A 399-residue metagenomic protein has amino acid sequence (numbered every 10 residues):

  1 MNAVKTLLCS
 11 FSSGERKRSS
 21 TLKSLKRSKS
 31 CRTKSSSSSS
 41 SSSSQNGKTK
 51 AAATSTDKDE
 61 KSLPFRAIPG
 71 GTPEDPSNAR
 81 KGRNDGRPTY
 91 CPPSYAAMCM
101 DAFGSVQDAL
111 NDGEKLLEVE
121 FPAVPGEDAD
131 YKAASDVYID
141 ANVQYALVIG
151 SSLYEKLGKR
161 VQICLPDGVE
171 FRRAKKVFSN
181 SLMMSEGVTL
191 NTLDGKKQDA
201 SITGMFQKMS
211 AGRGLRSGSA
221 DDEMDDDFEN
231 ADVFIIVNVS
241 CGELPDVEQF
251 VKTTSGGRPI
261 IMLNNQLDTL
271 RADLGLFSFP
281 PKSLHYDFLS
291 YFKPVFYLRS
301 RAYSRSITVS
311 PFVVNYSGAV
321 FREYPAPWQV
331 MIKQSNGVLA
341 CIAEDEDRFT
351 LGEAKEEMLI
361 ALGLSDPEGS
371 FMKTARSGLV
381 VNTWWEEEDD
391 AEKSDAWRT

Functional and structural regions predicted by a protein language model:
M1-S38, S42-G47, A51-E60: N-terminal chloroplast transit peptides
S20, S24, F321, R376-G378 (+1 more regions): Intrinsically disordered, low-complexity regions enriched in Ser/Pro/Gly/Gln/His and often acidic
D59-D246, K252-R258, L270, L276-S278 (+1 more regions): Positively charged, amphipathic N-terminal segments that serve as targeting/anchoring signals
E74-N84, D128-K132, S219, D227 (+4 more regions): Intrinsically disordered, low-complexity coil segments
L263-N265: Generic beta-sheet signal
A272-S365: A conserved mid-domain beta-alpha-beta active-site/ligand-binding segment of alpha/beta enzyme cores
G337, I342-T399: Hydrophobic, glycine-enriched assembly/anchoring segments
